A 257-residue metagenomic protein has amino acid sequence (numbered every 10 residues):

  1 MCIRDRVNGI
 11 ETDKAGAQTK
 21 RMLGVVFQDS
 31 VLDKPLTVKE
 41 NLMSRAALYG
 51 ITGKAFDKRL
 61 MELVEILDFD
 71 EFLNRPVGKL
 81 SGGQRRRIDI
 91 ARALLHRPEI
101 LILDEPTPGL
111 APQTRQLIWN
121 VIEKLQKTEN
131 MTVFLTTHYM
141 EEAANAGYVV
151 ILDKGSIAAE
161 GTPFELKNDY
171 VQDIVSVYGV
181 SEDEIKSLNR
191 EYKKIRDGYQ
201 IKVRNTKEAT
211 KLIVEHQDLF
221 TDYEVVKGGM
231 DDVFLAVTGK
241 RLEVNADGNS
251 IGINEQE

Functional and structural regions predicted by a protein language model:
M43, A47, K54-F72: Conserved ABC ATPase "signature" region
P76-L80: Conserved ABC ATPase signature
I90: Hydrophobic anchor residue at the start of the ABC signature
R97: Conserved catalytic motifs of ABC-family nucleotide-binding domains
L101-D104: Catalytic Walker B motif of ABC-type/P-loop ATPase nucleotide-binding domains
N120-R204: ABC transporter nucleotide-binding domain
V171-V244: Short, charged/small-residue-rich alpha-helical element at the C-terminal edge of ABC transporter nucleotide-binding
